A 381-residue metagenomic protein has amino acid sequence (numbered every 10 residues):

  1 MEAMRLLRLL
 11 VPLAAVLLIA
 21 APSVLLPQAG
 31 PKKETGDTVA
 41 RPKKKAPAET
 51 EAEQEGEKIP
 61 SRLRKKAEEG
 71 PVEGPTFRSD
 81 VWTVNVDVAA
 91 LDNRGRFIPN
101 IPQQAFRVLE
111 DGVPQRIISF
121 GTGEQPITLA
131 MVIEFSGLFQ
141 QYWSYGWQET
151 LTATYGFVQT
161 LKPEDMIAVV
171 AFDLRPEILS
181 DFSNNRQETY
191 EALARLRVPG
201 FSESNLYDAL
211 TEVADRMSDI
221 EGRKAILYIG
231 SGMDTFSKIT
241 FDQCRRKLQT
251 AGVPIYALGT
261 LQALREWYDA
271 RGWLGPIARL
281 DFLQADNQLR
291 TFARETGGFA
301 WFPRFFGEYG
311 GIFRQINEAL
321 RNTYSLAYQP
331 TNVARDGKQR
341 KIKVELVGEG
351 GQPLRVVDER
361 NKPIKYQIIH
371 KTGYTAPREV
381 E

Functional and structural regions predicted by a protein language model:
M1, V16, K32-T35: Low-complexity intrinsically disordered segments
M1-L7: N-terminal secretory signal peptides that target proteins for export/translocation
R8-P12, N332-R335: Short, surface-exposed loop and linker segments with low hydrophobicity and enrichment for Pro/Ser/Thr
V11-P22: Bacterial N-terminal signal peptides
L26-E381: Scaffold/interface architecture of coatomer-like assemblies
